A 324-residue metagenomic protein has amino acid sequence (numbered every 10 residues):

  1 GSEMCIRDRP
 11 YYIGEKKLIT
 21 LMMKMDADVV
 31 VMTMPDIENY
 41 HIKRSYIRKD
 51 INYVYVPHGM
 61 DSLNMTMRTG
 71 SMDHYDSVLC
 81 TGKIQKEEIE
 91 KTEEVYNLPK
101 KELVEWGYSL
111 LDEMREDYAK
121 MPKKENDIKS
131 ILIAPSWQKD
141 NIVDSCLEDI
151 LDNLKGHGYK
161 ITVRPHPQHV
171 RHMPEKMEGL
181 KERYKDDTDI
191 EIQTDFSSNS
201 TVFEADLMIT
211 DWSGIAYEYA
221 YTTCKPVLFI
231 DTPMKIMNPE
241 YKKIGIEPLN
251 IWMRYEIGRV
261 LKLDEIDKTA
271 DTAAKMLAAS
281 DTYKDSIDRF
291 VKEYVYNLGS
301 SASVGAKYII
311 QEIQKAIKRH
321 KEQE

Functional and structural regions predicted by a protein language model:
G1-I6: Short, small-residue-biased leader/transition segments that mark boundaries at the very start of proteins
R7-S71: Extended catalytic core of nucleotide-activated donor transferases of GT-like folds
I13-L18, E175-Y217, T222: Donor nucleotide-activated moiety binding/catalytic core segment of transferases that use nucleotide-activated donors
R44-D50, T69-H74, Y96-L98, L154-G156 (+1 more regions): Short, conserved loop/helix-junction motifs that constitute active-site signature segments in enzyme catalytic cores
S71-V143, P167-V170: A nucleotide-sugar donor-handling region in carbohydrate enzymes
K100, G214-E293: Catalytic binding pocket for nucleotide-activated donors in carbohydrate/polymer assembly enzymes
D144-I161: Short hydrophobic signal-anchor/transmembrane segments that target glycosyltransferases and glycosylation machinery
L298-E324: C-terminal alpha-helical cap of glycosyltransferases
